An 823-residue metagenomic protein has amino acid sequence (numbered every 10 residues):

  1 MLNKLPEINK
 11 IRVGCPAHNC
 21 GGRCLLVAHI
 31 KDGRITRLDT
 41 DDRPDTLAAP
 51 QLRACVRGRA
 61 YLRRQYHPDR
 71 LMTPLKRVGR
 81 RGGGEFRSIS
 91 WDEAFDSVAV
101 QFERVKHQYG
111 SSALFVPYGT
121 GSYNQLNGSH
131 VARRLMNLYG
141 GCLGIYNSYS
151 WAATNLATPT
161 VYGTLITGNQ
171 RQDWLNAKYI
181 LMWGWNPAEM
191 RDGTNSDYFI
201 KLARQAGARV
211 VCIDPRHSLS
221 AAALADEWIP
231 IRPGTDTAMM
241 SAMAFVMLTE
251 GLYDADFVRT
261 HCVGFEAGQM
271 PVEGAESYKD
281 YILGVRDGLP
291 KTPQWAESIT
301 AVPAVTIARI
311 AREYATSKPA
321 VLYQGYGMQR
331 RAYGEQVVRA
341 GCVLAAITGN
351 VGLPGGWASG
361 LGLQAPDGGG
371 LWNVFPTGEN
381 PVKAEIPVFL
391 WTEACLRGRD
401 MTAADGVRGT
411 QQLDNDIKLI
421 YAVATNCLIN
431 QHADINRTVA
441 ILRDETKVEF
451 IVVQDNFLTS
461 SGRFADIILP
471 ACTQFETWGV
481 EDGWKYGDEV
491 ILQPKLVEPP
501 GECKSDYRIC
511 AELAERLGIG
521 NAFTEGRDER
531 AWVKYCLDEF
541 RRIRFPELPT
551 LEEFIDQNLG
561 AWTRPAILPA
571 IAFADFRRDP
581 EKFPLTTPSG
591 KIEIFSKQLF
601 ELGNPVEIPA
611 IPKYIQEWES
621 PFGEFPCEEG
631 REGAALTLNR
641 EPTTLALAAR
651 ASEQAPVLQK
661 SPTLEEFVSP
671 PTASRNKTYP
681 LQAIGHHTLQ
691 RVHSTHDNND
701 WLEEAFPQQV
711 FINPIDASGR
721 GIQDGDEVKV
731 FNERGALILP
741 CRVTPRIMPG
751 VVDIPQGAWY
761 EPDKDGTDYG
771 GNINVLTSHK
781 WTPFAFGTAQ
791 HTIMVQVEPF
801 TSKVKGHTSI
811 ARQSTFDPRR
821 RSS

Functional and structural regions predicted by a protein language model:
M1-L252, Y278-Y281, V423, K613 (+6 more regions): N-terminal export/assembly segments and adjacent metallocofactor-ligating motifs of anaerobic energy-metabolism
K4, G14-C15, A440, T446-F450 (+3 more regions): Phosphate/diphosphate-binding loops
T73-E93, E250-A304, L496-K597, A683 (+3 more regions): N-terminal leader/propeptide and maturation segments of large enzyme subunits in energy/redox metabolism and hydrolases
F95-L114, Q170-Y179, D287-G288, A308-V321 (+2 more regions): Glycine-rich phosphate/diphosphate-binding loops that line cofactor/substrate pockets in enzymes
S129-I200, A206-A208, C212-I213, A238 (+5 more regions): Extended redox/cofactor-interaction regions of prokaryotic respiratory oxidoreductases
L224-I231, F475, G479, D488-P499: Short beta-alpha connecting loops at secondary-structure transitions that line or flank enzyme active sites
M243, G268-R397: Active-site phosphate/pyrophosphate-binding segments
D506-Q557, S694-H696, D700-F711, I715-S823: Long, contiguous, secondary-structure-rich segments that constitute the structural scaffold of globular domains
